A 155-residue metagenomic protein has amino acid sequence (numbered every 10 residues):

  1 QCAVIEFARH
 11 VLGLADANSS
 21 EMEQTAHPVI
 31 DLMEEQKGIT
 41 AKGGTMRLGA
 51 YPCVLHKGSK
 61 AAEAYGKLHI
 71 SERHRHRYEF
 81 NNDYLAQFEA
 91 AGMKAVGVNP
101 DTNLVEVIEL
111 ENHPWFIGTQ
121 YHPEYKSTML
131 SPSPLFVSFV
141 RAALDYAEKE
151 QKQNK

Functional and structural regions predicted by a protein language model:
Q1-A8: Catalytic nucleophile loop
R9-K155: Amide-donor transfer/coupling interface in amidating biosynthetic enzymes
